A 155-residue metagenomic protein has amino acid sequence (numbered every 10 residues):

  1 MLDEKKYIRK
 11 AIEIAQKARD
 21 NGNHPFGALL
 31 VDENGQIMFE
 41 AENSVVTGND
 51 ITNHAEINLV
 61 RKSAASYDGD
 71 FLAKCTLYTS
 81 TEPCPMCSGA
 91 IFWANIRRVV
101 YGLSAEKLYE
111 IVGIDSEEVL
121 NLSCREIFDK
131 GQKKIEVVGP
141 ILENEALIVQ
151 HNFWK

Functional and structural regions predicted by a protein language model:
M1-N21, P83, A90-K155: Zinc-dependent deaminase
A11, A15-A18, A28, A55 (+1 more regions): Small-residue (primarily alanine) positions within well-ordered alpha-helices, especially packing/interaction faces
G22-F26, A73: Short, basic and Ser/Thr-rich N-terminal targeting/leader segments
F26-D32: Short beta-strand scaffold segments in enzyme catalytic cores
M38-V45: Short beta->alpha transition motifs characteristic of CBS
V45, T79, L103: Residues that line or immediately flank small-molecule/substrate-binding pockets and catalytic motifs
T52-N53, I57, R61-A94, R98: Helix-adjacent hinge/juxtasegments
